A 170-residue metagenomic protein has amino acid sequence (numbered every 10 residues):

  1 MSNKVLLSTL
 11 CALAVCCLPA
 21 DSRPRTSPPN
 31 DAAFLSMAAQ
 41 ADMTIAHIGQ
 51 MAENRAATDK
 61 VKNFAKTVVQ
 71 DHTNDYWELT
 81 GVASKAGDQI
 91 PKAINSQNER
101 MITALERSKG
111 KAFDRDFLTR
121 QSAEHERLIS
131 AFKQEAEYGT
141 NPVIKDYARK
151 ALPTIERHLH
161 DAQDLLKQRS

Functional and structural regions predicted by a protein language model:
S2-S8, C17-S170: His/Met- and acidic-residue-enriched segments that coordinate or traffic transition-metal cofactors and support
A12-L13: Repetitive helical segments and hydrophobic/amphipathic motifs
